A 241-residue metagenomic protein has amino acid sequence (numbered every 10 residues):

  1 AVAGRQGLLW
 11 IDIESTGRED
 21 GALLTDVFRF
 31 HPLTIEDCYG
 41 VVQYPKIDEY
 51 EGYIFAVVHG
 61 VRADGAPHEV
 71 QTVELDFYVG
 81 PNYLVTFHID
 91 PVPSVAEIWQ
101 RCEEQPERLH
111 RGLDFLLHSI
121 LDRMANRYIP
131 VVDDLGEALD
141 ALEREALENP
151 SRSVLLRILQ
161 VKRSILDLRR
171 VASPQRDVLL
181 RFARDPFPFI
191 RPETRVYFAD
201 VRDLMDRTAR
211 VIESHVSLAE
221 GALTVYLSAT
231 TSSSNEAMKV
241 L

Functional and structural regions predicted by a protein language model:
A1-S214, V240: Peripheral, non-transmembrane regulatory/ligand-interaction domains of membrane transport proteins
D206-L241: Membrane-interface, cytosolic juxtamembrane amphipathic helix immediately N-terminal to a transmembrane helix, enriched
